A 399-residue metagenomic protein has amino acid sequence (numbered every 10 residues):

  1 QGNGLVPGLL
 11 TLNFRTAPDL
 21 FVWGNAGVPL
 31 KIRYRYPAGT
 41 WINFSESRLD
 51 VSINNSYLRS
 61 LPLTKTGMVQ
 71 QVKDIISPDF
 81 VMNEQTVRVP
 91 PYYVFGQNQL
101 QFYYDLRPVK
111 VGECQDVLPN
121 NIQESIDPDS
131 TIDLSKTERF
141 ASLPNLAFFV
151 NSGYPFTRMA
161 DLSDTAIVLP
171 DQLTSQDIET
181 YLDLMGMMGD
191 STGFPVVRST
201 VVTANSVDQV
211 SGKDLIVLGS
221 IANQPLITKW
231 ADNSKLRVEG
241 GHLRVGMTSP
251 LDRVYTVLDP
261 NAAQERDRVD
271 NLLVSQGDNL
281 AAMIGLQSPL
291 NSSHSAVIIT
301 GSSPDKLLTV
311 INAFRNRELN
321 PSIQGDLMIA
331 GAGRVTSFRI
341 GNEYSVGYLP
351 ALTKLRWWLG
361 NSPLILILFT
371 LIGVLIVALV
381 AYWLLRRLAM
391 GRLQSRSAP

Functional and structural regions predicted by a protein language model:
Q1-P399: Solvent-exposed alpha-helical segments and adjacent loops that form catalytic or protein-interaction surfaces
